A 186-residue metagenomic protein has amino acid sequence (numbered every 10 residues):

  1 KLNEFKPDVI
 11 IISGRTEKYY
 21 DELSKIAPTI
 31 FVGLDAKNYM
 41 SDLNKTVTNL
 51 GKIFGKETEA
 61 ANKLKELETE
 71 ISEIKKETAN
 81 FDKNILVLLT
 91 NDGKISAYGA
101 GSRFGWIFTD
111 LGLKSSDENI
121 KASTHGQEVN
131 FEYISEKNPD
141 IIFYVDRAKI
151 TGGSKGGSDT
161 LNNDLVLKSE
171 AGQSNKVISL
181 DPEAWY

Functional and structural regions predicted by a protein language model:
L2-K6, V129-N138: Short helices/loops that flank or line small-molecule/ion binding pockets
D8-V9, I141: Short, Asp-centered acidic motifs that coordinate Mg2+ and/or phosphate in catalytic or ligand-binding sites
V9, T16-Y19, D35-N38, N91-I95 (+2 more regions): Solvent-exposed loop/turn segments at secondary-structure junctions within structured extracellular/periplasmic domains
I12, V32, Y144: Short beta-strand and adjacent tight-turn residues that come in two discontinuous sequence segments and form the edges
E22-D92, W185-Y186: Extracytoplasmic substrate-binding proteins
D42, D140-Y186: Structured C-terminal subdomain patch of bacterial secreted/periplasmic proteins
A97-G126: Alpha-helical, coiled-coil/dimerization segments enriched in small aliphatic residues
